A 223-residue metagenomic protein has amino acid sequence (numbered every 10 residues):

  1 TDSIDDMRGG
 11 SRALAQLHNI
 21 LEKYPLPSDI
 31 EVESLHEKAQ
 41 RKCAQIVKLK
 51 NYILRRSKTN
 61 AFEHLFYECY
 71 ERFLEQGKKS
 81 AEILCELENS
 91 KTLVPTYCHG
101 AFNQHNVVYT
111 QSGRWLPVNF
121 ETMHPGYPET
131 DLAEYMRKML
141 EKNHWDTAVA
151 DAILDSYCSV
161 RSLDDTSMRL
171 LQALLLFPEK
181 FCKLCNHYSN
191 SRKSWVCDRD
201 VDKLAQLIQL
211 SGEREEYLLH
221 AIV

Functional and structural regions predicted by a protein language model:
T1, N19, K23, V47-T59 (+2 more regions): A glycine-centered beta->alpha junction motif in the catalytic cores of kinase/phosphotransferase enzymes
T1-D29: ATP-binding pocket architecture of kinase catalytic cores
M7-G10, A39, F66, Y70 (+2 more regions): Hydrophobic packing residues in well-ordered alpha-helices of helical domains and bundles
P27-Y97: ATP-dependent phospho-/nucleotidyl transfer catalytic cores
A81-T130: Active-site acidic catalytic loop and adjacent metal/ATP-binding pocket of ATP-dependent phosphoryl transfer enzymes
E129-S162, L175-S194: Active-site activation/catalytic loop segments of kinase-like enzymes and analogous catalytic loops in related
C182-V223: ATP/Mg2+ or Mg2+-diphosphate-binding catalytic cores that bind nucleotide phosphates or diphosphates via glycine-rich
